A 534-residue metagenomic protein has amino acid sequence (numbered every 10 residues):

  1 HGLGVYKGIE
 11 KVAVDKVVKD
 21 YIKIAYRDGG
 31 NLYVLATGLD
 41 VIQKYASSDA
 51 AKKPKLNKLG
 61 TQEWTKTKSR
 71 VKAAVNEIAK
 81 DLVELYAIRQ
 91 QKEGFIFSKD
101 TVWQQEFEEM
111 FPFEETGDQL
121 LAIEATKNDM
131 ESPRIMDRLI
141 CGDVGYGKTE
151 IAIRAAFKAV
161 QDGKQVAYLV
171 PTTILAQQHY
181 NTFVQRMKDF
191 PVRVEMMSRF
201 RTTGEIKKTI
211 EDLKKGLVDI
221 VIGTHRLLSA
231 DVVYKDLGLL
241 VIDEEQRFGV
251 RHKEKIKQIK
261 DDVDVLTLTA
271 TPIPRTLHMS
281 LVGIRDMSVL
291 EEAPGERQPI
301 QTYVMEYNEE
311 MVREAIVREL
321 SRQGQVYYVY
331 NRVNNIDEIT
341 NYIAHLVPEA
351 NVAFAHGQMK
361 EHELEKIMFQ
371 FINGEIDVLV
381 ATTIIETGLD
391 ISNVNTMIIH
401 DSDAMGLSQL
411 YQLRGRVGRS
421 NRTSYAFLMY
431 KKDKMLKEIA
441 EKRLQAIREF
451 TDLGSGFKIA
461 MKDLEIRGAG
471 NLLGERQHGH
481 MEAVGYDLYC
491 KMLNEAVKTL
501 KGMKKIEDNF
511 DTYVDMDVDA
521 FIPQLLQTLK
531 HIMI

Functional and structural regions predicted by a protein language model:
H1-L120, L529: Upstream accessory/linker segments immediately N-terminal to the RecA-like ATPase cores of bacterial MutS and a subset
R27, K92, E309-Y327, N331 (+1 more regions): C-terminal helicase module of SF1/SF2 nucleic-acid helicases/translocases
P112-M136, E150: N-terminal pre-P-loop "Q-motif" helix
D137, I151-Y180, K188-V192: Conserved SF1/SF2 helicase motif Ia
G163-A167, R193, G216-I220, D236-L239 (+6 more regions): Loop/turn-to-beta-strand initiation segments
L175-D212, L346-A350: Conserved helix-turn-beta segment of the N-terminal RecA-like "Helicase ATP-binding" lobe in SF1/SF2 helicases
Q177, Y234-L239, E244-Q325: Post-DEXD/H (motif II) to motif III coupling segment of the RecA-like Helicase ATP-binding lobe
F200-V221, S229-L237, E361-V378: Conserved motor-coupling elements within RecA-like helicase/translocase cores
